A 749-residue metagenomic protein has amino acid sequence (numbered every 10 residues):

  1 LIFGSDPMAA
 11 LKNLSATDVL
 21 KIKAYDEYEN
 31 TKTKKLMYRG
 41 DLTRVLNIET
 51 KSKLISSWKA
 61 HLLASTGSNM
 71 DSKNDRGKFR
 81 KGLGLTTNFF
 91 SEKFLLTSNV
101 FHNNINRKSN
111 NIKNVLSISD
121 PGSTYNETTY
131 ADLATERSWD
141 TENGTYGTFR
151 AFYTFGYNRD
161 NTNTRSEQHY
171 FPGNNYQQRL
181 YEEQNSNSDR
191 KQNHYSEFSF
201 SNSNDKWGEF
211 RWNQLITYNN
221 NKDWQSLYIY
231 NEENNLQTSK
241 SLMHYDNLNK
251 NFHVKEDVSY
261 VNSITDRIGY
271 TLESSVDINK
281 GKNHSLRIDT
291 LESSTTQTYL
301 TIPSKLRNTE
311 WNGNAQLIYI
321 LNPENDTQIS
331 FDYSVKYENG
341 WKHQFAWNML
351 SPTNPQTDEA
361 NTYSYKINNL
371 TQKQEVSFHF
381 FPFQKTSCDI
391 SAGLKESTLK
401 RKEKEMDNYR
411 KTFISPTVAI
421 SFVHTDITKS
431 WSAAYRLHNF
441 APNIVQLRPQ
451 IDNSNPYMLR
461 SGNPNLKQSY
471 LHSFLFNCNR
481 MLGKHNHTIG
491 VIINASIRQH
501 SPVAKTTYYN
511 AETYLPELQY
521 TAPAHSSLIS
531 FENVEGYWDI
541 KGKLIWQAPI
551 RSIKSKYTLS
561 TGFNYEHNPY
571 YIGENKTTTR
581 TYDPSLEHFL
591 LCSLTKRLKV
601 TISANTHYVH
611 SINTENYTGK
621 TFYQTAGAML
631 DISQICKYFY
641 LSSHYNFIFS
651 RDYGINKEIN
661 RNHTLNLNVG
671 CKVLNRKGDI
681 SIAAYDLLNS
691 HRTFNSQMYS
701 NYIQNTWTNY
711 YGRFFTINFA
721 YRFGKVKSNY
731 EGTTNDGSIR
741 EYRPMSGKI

Functional and structural regions predicted by a protein language model:
F3-G4, M8, D26-F79, K93-I749: Primarily recognizes Gram-negative and organellar outer-membrane beta-barrels
L14-S15: Low-complexity, highly charged intrinsically disordered N-terminal segments that act as targeting/localization
D18-Y25: Phosphoinositide-dependent membrane-docking surfaces
G82: Eukaryotic intrinsically disordered and solvent-exposed regulatory patches
